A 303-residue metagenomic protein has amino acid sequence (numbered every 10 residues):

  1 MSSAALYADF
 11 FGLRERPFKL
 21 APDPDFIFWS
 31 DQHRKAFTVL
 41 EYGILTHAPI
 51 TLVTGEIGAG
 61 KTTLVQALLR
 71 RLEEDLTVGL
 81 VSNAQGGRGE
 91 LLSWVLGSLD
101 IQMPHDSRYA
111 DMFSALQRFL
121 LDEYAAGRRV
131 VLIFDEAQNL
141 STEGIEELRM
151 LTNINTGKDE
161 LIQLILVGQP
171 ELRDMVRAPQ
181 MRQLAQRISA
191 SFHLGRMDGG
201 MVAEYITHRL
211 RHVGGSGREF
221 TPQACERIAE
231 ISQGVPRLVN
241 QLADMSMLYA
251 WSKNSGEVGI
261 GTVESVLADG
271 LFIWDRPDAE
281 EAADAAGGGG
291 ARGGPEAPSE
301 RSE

Functional and structural regions predicted by a protein language model:
M1-H47, R276, E280, D284-E303: A short, basic N-terminal segment
L13-F18, D75-T77, G86-H105: Conserved NTP-binding/hydrolysis module of P-loop NTPases
T46-A67: Walker A/P-loop nucleotide-binding motif
L68-R70, L172-R187: Short regulatory helix/loop adjacent to the ATP-binding pocket of P-loop NTPases
V81-Q85, V176, S189-V202: Conserved AAA+ ATPase "SRH/arginine-finger" region at the nucleotide-binding site
A110-Q117, R129, Y205, G217-I231: Short conserved motifs of the RecA-like P-loop NTPase core
L194-T221: Conserved small helical "lid"/interfacial subdomain of P-loop NTPases
H212-E303: C-terminal alpha-helical "lid" subdomain
